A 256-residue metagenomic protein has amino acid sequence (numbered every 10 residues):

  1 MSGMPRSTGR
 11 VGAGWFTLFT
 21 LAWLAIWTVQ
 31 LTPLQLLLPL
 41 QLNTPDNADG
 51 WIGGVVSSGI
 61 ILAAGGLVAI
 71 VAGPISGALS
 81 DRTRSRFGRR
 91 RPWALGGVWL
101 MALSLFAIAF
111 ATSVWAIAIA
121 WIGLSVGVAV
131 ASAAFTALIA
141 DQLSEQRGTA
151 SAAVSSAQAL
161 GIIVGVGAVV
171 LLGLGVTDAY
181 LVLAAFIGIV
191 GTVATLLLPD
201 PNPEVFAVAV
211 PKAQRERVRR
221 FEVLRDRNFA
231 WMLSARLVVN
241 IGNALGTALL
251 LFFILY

Functional and structural regions predicted by a protein language model:
M1-G12, P201-A235: Juxtamembrane intracellular "pre-TM" segments in multi-pass secondary transporters
G3-G66, A230-Y256: Helix-loop boundary and gating motifs at the non-cytosolic
L24-A25, S104-A107, W115-A131, L237: Hydrophobic core of transmembrane alpha-helices in multi-pass small-molecule transporters, especially MFS/SLC-type
S58-S80: Central cavity-lining transmembrane alpha-helices of secondary-active solute carriers, predominantly the Major
G65-I70, G148-V170: Glycine-rich segments within core transmembrane alpha-helices of 12-TM secondary carriers
L95-T112: C-terminal ends and interior cores of transmembrane alpha-helices in multi-pass membrane transporters/permeases
G96, D178-L196: Symmetry-related core transmembrane helices of the 12-TM Major Facilitator Superfamily/SLC fold
G123-A157: Cytoplasmic helix-loop-helix junction between adjacent transmembrane helices in 12-TM secondary transporters
